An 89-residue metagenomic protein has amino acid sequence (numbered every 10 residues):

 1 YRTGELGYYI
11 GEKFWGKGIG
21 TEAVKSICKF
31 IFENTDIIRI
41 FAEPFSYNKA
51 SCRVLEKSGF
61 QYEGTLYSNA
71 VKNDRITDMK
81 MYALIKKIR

Functional and structural regions predicted by a protein language model:
Y1-R89: Acyl-donor (CoA/ACP) binding surface of acyl/acetyltransferases
